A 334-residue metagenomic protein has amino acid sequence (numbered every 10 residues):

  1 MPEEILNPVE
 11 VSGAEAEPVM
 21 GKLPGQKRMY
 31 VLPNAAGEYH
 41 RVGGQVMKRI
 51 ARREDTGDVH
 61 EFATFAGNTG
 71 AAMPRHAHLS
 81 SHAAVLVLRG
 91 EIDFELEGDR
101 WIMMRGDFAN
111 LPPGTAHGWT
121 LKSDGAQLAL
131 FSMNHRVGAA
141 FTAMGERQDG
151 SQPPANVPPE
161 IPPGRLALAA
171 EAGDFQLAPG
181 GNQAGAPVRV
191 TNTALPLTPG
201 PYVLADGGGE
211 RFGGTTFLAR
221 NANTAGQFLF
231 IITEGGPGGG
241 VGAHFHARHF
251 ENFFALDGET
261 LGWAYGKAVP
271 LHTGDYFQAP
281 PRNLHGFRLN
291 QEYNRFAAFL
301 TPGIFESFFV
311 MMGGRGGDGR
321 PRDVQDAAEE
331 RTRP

Functional and structural regions predicted by a protein language model:
P2-V59, S151-Q227, P321-P334: A short, N-terminal "cap"/entry segment at the start of jelly-roll beta-barrel domains of the cupin/DSBH fold
L32-P33, D55, V59, A84 (+4 more regions): Short acidic-glycine-tyrosine-enriched beta hairpin
L32-P33, G43-I50, E61-H78, R100 (+2 more regions): Conserved short histidine dyad/triad with adjacent acidic residue
E54, A71-M73, L79, E91-I92 (+6 more regions): Hydrophobic small-molecule pocket/channel-lining residues, especially in calycin-type beta-barrels
F62-T69, A77-L96, F131-M133, F230-P237 (+2 more regions): Short, conserved beta-strand element in jelly-roll/cupin
T69, S80, D99, T115-A116 (+7 more regions): A generic "binding-loop/recognition-motif" signal
P74-R75, F94-E95, M103, L111 (+7 more regions): Short beta-strand His + acidic residue motifs that chelate non-heme Fe in jelly-roll/DSBH and cupin folds
G118-A186, N290-P334: Double-stranded beta-helix
